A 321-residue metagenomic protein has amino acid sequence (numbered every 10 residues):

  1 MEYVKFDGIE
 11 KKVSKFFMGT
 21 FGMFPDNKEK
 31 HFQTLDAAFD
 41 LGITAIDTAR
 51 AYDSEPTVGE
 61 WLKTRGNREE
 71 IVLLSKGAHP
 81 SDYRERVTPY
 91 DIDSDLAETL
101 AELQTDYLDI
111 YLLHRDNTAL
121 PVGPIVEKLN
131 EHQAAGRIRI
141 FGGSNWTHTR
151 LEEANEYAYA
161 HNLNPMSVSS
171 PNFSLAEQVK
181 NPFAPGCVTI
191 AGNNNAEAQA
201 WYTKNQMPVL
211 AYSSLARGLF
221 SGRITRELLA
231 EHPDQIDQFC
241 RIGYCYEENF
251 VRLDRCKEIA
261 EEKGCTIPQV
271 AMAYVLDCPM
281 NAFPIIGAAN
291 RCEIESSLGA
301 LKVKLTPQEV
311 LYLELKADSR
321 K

Functional and structural regions predicted by a protein language model:
M1-V72, A134: N-terminal binding-site loop/beta-alpha segment at the start of enzyme catalytic domains that lines or forms
K15, A45, Y107-I110, I140 (+2 more regions): Residues at the N-termini of beta-strands
G19-E29, G77-D91, A119: Active-site mouth loops of central-metabolism enzymes
D26-A38, V87-L103, L151-E156: Short, acidic/polar
T44-Y52, L112-L113, R139-S144: Short catalytic-loop micro-motif centered on adjacent basic/acidic residues
E69-Y83, V168-F173: A short, structured active-site edge motif that brings together acidic residues
L100-P121: Active-site groove signature of glycoside hydrolases
L120-L315, R320: Beta/alpha (TIM)-barrel catalytic core signal, keyed to glycine-rich beta->alpha loops juxtaposed to Asp/Glu that bind
